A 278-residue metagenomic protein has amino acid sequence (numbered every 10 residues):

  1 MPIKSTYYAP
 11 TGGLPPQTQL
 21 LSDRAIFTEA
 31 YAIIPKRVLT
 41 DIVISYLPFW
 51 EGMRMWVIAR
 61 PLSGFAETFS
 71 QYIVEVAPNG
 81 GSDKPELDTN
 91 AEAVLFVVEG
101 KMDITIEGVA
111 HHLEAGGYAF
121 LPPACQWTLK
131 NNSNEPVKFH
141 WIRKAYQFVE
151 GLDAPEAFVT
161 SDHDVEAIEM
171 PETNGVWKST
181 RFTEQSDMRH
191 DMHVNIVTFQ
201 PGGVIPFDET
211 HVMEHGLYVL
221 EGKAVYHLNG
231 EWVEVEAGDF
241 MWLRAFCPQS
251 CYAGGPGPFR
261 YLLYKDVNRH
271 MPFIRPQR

Functional and structural regions predicted by a protein language model:
M1-T68, W141-M192, P276-R278: A short, N-terminal "cap"/entry segment at the start of jelly-roll beta-barrel domains of the cupin/DSBH fold
G52-P61, Y72-T89, T180-T183, N195-H211 (+1 more regions): Conserved short histidine dyad/triad with adjacent acidic residue
K84-G117: Extended, compositionally biased flexible segments
N90-D103, V212-N229: Glycine- and acidic-residue-biased ligand/ion/polar-headgroup-sensing regions
K101, Q126, P136, G216 (+4 more regions): Structural motif
G108-P123, G230-A245: Short acidic-glycine-tyrosine-enriched beta hairpin
A110, P123-V149, A245-M271: Ligand-binding loop in jelly-roll beta-barrel domains
